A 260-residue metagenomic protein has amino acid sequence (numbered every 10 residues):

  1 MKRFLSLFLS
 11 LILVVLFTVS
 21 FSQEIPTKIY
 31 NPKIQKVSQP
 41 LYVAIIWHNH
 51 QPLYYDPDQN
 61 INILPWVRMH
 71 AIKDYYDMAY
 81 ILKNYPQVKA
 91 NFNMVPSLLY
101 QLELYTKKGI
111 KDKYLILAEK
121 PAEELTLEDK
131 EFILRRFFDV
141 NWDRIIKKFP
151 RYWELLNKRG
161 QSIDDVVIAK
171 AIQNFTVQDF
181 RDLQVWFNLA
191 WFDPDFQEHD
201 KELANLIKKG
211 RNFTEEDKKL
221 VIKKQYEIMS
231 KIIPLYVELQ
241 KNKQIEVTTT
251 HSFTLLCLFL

Functional and structural regions predicted by a protein language model:
M1-F4: Positively charged n-region of N-terminal signal peptides that target proteins for export
F8-L16: Bacterial N-terminal signal peptides
I12, H50, S252: Short, glycine/serine-rich, charged loops/turns that create anion-binding and catalytic segments at active sites
T18-I29: Sec-dependent signal peptide cleavage junction
Y30-A90, S97-L220, K241: N-terminal regions that are enriched for targeting/export leaders and immediately downstream pro/stem segments
M94-S97, H251-F253: Short, well-ordered beta-to-alpha junction loops that form the rim of enzyme active sites and present histidine/acidic
K223-T254: Structured, charged N-terminal subsegments at the starts of enzyme catalytic cores and at intra-chain domain/subunit
L256-L260: Alpha-helical scaffold elements lining the catalytic groove of polysaccharide deacetylases
